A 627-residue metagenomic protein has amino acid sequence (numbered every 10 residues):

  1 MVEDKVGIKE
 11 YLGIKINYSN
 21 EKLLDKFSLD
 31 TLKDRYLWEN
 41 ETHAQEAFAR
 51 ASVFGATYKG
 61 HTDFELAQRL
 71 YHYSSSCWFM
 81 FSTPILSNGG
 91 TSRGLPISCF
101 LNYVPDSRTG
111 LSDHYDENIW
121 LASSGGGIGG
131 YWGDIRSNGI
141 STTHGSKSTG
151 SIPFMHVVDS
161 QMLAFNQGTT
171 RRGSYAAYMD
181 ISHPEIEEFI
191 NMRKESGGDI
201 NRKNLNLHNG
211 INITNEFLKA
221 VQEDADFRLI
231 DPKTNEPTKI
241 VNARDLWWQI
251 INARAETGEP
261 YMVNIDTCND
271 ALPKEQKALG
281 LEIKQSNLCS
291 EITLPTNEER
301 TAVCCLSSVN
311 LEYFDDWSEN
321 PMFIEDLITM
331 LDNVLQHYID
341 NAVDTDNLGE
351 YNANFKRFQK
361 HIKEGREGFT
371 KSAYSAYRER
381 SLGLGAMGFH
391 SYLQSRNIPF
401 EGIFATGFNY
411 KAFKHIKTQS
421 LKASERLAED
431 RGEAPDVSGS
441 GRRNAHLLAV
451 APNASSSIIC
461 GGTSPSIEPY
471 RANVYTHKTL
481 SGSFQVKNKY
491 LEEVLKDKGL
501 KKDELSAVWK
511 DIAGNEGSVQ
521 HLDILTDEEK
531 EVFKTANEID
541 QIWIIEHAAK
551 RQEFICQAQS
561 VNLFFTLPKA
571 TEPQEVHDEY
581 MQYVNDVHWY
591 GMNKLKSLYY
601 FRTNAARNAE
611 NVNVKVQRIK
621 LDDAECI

Functional and structural regions predicted by a protein language model:
M1-Q68, H144-V157, Q167-L281, Y351-F355 (+2 more regions): Conserved, charged catalytic cores of large soluble enzymes
N17-Y18, K22, W38-E41, T57-G60 (+21 more regions): Hydrophobic alpha-helical scaffolding
K22-K26, I283, S290-P295, L331 (+5 more regions): Catalytic alpha/beta core of large soluble enzyme barrels
Y36, A51-K59, Y71-W78, D116-S123 (+17 more regions): Structural signal for hydrophobic packing residues in well-ordered secondary-structure cores of soluble enzyme domains
W38, S52-G60, Y71-L95, F100-T143 (+7 more regions): Function-dense linear segments that define catalytic or interfacial modules in macromolecule-processing proteins
N102, Y131-G133, M179-S182, I230 (+10 more regions): Generic beta-strand/beta-sheet core signal
S107-T109, R136-T142, P184-E188, G198 (+8 more regions): Flexible loop/turn segments at secondary-structure boundaries
I324-A373, Y377, R396-N453, T526-K534 (+1 more regions): Internal maturation/activation junctions in enzymes
